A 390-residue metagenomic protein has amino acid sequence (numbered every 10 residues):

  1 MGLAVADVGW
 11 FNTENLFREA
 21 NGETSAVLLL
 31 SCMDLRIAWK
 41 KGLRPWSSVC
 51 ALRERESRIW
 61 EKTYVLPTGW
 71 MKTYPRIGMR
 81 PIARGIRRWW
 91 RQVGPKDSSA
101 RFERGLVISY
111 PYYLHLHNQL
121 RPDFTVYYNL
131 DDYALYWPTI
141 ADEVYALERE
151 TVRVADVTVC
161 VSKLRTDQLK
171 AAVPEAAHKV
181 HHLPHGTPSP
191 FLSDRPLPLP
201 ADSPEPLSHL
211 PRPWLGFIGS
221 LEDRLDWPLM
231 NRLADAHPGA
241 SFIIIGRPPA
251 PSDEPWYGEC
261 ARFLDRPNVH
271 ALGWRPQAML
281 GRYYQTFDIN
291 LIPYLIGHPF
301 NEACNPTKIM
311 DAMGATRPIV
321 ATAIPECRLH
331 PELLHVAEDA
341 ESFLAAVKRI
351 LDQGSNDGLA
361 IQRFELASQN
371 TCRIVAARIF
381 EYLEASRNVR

Functional and structural regions predicted by a protein language model:
Q92-G94, R101, I140-T158: Membrane-proximal helix-turn-helix segments that form the acceptor-binding/catalytic region of lipid-linked
L116, A155-V180: A short, active-site helix/loop in glycosyltransferases that binds the activated sugar's phosphate group
L164, L183-G186, R195, F287: Carbohydrate-associated surface elements
P206-L225, M230-A234, F242-I245: Conserved donor-binding/catalytic core segment of Leloir-type glycosyltransferases
G246, W256-R282: Nucleotide-activated donor-binding/catalytic signature segment of Leloir-type glycosyltransferases, i.e., the conserved
N268, Y284-E302, R317: Acidic donor-binding loop of glycosyltransferase active sites
R328-R349: Change "using UDP/GDP/dTDP sugars" to "using nucleotide sugars
S355-S386: A charged, aromatic-enriched C-terminal amphipathic alpha-helix characteristic of glycosyltransferases across folds
